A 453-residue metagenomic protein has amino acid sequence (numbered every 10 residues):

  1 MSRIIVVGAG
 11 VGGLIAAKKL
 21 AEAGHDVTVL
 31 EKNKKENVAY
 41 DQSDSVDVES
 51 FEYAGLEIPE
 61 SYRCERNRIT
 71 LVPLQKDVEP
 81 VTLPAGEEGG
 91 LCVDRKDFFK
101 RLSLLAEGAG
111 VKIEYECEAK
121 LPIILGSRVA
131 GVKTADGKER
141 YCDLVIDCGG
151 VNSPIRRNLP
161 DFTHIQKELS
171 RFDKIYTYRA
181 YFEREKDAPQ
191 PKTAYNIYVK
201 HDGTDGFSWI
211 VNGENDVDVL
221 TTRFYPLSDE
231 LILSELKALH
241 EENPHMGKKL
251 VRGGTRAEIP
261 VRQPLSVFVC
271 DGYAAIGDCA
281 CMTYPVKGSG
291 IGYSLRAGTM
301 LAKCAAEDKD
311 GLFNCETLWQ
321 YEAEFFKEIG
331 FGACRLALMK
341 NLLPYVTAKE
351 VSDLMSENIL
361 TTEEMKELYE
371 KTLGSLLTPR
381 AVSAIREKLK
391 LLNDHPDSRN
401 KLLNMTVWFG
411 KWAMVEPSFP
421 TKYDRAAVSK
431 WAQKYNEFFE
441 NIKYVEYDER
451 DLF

Functional and structural regions predicted by a protein language model:
M1-G12: Beta1/beta-strand and adjacent pyrophosphate-binding region of the FAD-binding site in flavoprotein oxidoreductases
I4-V6, V27, Y273: Conserved hydrophobic helix-helix packing surfaces used for dimerization/oligomerization
A9, A21-Y40: Glycine-rich FAD pyrophosphate-binding loop
A9, L105-H245, C281: Predominantly flavin-linked oxidoreductase catalytic cores and closely associated redox partners
N33-L74: N-terminal FAD cofactor-binding segment of flavoenzymes
P84-L104, F224-I232: Short beta-strand to alpha-helix junction loop
A119-L121, L227-C304, D308-A323, K327-F331 (+1 more regions): FAD/FMN-dependent oxidoreductases across multiple families
A306-F453: C-terminal helical "tail/cap" subdomain of flavin- and related membrane-associated enzymes
